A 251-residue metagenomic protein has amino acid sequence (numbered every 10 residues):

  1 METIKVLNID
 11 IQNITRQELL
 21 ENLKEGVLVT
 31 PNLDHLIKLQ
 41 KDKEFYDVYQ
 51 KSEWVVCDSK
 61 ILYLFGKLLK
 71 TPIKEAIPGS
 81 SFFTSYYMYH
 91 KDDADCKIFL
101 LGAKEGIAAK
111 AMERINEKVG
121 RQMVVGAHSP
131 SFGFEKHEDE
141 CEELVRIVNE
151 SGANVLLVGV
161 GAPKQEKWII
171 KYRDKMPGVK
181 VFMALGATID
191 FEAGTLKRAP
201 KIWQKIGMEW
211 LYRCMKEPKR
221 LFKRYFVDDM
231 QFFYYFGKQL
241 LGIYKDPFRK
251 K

Functional and structural regions predicted by a protein language model:
M1-T84: N-terminal nucleotide/polyanion-binding subdomain common to many enzyme families
E25, A94-C96, P177-V181: A short helix->loop->beta-strand "cap" motif at the edges of active sites that frequently abuts
I61-L68, R198-K251: A transmembrane-helix-recognition feature enriched in membrane-embedded lipid enzymes and envelope glyco-/phospholipid
L62-L64, K164, T188-A193: Short gly/pro/ser/thr-enriched loop/turn and capping motifs at secondary-structure boundaries
L69-S151: Conserved beta-alpha
M112, E166-K175: Short Gly/Thr/Asp-enriched flexible loops that form oxyanion-binding sites at enzyme active sites
P130-E135, G178-K216: Short, flexible loop segments at boundaries between secondary-structure elements
V148-L157, A162: Proline-aspartate-enriched helix->loop->beta-strand connector
